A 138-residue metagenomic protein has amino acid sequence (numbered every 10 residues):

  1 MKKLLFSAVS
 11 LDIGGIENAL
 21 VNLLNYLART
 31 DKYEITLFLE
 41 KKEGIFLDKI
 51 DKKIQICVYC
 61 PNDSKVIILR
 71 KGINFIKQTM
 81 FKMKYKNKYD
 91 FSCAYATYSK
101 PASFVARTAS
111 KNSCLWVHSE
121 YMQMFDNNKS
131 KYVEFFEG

Functional and structural regions predicted by a protein language model:
M1-G138: Membrane-interface segments of envelope glycosyltransferases acting on lipid-linked substrates or membrane lipids
